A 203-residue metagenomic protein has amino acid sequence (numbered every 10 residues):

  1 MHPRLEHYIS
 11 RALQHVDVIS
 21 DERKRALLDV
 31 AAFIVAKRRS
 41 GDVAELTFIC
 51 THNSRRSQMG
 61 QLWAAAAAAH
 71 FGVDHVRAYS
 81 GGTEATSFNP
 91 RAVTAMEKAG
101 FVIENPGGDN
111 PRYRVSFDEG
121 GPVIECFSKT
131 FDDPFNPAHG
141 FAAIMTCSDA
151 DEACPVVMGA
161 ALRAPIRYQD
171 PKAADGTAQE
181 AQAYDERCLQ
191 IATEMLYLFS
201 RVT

Functional and structural regions predicted by a protein language model:
M1-T203: Short polar/charged helix/loop
